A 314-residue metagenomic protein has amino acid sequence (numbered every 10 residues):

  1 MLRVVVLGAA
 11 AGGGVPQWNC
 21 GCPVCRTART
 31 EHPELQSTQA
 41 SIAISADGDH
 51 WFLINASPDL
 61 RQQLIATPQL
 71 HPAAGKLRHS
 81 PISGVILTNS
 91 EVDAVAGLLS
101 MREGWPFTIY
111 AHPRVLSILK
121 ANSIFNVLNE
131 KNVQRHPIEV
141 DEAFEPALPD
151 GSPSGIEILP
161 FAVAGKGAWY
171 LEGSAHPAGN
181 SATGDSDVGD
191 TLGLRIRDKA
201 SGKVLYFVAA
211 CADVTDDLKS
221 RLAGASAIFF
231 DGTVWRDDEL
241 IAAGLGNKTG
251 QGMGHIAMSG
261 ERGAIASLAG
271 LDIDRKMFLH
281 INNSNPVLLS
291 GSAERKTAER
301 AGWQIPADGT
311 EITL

Functional and structural regions predicted by a protein language model:
M1-Q69, I138-R221, D308-L314: Core dinuclear metal-dependent hydrolase active-site scaffold
R3, H50, P106-T108, Q134 (+4 more regions): Residues at the starts of beta-strands that form the adenosine-phosphate
G14, Q62, V95-A96, D238 (+1 more regions): Glycine/Thr-rich phosphate-binding loops of Rossmann-like dinucleotide-binding domains
D49-A111: Active-site metal-binding motif and surrounding structural segment of the metallo-beta-lactamase
L53-S57, P81-E91, A111-H112, Y206-C211 (+3 more regions): Active-site neighborhood of phospho(di)ester-bond hydrolases with catalytic His/Asp-centered motifs
S80, S90, K131, S154-I156 (+3 more regions): Structured loop/turn residues at beta-strand edges in well-structured enzyme cores
M101-P137: Long, hydrophobic, well-ordered secondary-structure blocks that form the structural core and pocket-lining surfaces
V188-T191, A200-V204, C211-T310: Cap/insert and terminal regions of metallo-dependent hydrolase folds
